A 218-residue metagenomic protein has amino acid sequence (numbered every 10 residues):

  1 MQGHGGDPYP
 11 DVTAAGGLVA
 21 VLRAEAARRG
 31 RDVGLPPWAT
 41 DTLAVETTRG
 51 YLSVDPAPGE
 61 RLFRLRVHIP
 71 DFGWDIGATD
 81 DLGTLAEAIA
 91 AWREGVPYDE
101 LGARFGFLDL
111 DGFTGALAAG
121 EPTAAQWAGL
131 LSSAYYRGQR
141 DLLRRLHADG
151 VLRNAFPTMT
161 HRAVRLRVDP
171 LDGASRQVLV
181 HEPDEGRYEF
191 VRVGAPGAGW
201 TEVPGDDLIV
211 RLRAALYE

Functional and structural regions predicted by a protein language model:
M1-A44, Y98-L171: Negatively charged, low-complexity tracts enriched in Asp/Glu with abundant Ser/Thr
A27-R31, E185-R187, Y217-E218: Structural alpha-beta junctions
G50-A88, V168-V203: Intrinsically disordered, low-complexity regulatory segments enriched in Ser/Thr/Pro and charged residues
T79-L117, G194-E218: Mixed-charge, Lys/Arg-enriched low-complexity segments
